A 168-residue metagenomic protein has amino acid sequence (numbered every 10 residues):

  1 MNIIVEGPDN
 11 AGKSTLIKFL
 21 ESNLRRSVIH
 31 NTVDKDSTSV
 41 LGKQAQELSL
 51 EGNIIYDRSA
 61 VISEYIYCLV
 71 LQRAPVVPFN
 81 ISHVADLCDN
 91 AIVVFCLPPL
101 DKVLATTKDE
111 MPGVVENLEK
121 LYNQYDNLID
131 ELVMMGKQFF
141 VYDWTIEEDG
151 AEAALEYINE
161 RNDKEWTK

Functional and structural regions predicted by a protein language model:
N2: Walker A (P-loop) ATP-phosphate-binding motif of ABC ATPase nucleotide-binding domains
V5: Hydrophobic anchor at the beta1->P-loop junction of P-loop NTPases
P8-A11, T15-I55, S59-C68: Conserved substrate/cofactor phosphate-moiety recognition/catalytic segment in nucleotide-dependent phosphotransferases
A11, V61-S63, L100-K102, E147-D149: Short acidic, S/G/P-rich loop/turn micro-motifs used as interaction or catalytic elements
R26-H30, I55, V93-F95, Q138-D143: Conserved beta-strand scaffold positions in the cores of enzyme catalytic domains, especially in NTP/NDP-utilizing
E64-R73, D109: A short secondary-structure junction motif
F79-L132: A glycine- and Lys/Arg-enriched "phosphate-lid" helix/loop adjacent to the NTP-binding pocket of small-molecule kinases
P112, N123-K168: NTP-dependent small-molecule kinase module
